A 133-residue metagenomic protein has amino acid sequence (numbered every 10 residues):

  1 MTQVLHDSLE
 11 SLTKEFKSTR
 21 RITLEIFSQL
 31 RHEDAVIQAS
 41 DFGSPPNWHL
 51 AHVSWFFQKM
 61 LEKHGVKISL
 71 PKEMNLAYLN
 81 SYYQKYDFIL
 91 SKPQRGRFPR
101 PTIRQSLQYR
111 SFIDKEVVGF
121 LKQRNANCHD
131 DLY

Functional and structural regions predicted by a protein language model:
M1-N47, S54-Y133: Aromatic-glycine hotspot motif
